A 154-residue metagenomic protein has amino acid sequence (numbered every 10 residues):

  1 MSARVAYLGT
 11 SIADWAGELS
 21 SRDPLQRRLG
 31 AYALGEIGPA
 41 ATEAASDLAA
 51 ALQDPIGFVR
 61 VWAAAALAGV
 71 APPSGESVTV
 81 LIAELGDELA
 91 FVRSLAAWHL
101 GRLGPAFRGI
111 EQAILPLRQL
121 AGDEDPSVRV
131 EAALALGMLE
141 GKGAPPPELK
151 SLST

Functional and structural regions predicted by a protein language model:
M1-L8, L25-A40, A50, F58-P73 (+2 more regions): Structural detector for internal amphipathic alpha-helices that build alpha-solenoid repeat scaffolds
A6-E18, P39-Q53, P72-G86, F107-A121 (+1 more regions): Amphipathic alpha-helical scaffolding segments comprising HEAT/armadillo-like alpha-solenoid repeats
